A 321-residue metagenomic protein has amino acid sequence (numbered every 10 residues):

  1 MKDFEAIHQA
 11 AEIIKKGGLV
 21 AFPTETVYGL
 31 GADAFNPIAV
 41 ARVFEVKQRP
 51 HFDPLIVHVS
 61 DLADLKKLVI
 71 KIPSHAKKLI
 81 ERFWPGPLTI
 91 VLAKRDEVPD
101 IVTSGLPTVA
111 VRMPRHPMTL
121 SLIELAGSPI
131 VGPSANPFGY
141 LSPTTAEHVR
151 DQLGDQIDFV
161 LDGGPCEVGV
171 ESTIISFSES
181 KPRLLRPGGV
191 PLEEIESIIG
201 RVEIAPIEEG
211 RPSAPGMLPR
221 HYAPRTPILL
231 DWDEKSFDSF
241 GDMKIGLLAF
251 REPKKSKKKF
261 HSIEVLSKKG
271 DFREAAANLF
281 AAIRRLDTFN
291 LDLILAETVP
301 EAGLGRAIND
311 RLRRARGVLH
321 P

Functional and structural regions predicted by a protein language model:
M1-P321: Active-site-adjacent structural elements in enzyme catalytic cores
